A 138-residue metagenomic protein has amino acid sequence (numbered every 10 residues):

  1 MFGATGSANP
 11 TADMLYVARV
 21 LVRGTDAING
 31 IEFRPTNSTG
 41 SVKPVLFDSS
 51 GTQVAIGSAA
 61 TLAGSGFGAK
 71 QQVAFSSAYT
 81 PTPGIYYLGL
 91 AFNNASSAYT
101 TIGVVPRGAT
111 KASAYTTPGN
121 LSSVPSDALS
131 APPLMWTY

Functional and structural regions predicted by a protein language model:
M1-F2, I56: Trimeric viral appendage architectures of receptor-binding fibers, tailspike depolymerases, and tail needles
F2-M14, L62-F67: Extracellular beta-rich ligand/substrate-recognition surface
T11-L21, K70-V73: Short beta-strands within extracellular/lumenal beta-sheet-rich domains
V22-G30: Extended extracellular/luminal ectodomain segments enriched in beta-structured repeat modules
E32-R34: Short edge beta-strand/loop segments characteristic of extracellular beta-sandwich folds
T39-N120: Aromatic- and Gly/Pro-enriched, solvent-exposed loop/edge beta-strand patches characteristic of beta-rich domains
A131-Y138: Activation corresponds to long, low-complexity, non-globular regions
